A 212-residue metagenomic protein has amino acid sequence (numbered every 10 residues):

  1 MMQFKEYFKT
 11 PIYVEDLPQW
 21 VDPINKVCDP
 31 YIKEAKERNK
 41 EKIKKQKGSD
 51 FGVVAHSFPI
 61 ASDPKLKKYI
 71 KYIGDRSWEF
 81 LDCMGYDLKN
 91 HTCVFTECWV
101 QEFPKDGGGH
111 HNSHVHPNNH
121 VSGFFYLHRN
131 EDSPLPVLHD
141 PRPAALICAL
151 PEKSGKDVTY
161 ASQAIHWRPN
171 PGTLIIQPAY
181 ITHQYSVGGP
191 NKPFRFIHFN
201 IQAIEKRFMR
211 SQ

Functional and structural regions predicted by a protein language model:
M1-D87: Non-heme Fe(II)/2-oxoglutarate
T10, F95, K192-F196: Short edge beta-strand segments in beta-sheet-rich domains
K26, G188, F208-S211: Short conserved micro-motifs at the rims of enzyme active sites and ligand-binding pockets
P64-E97, P104-H120, L127-E131, L135: Active-site region of the double-stranded beta-helix
Q101-L174, R207-R210: Catalytic core of non-heme Fe(II) oxygenases with the double-stranded beta-helix
H111-H114, H183-P190: Short beta-strand His + acidic residue motifs that chelate non-heme Fe in jelly-roll/DSBH and cupin folds
S122-F125, I176, N191-R207: A short hydrophobic beta-strand segment most commonly corresponding to one strand of the jelly-roll/cupin
N170-I181, N191: Beta-rich strand-turn-strand
